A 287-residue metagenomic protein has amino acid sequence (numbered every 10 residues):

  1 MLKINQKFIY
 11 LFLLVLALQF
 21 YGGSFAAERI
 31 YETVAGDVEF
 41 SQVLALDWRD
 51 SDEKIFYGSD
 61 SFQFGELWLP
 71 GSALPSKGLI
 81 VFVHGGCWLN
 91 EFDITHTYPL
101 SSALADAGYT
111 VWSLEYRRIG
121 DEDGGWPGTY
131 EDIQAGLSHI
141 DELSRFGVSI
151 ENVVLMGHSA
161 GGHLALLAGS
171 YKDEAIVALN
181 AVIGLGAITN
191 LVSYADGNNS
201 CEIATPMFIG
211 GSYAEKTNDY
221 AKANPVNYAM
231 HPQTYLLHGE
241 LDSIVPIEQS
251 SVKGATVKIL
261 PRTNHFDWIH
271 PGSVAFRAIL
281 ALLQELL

Functional and structural regions predicted by a protein language model:
E28-A73: N-terminal cap/lid segment of alpha/beta-hydrolase-fold proteins
L44, S193-V226: Mobile cap/lid helix-loop segments that gate and shape the active-site cleft of serine hydrolases
A73-P75, I80-A103: Short, surface-exposed "cap/lid" segments of acyl-processing enzymes
E91-S101, W112-E151: Catalytic nucleophile-loop/oxyanion-hole region of alpha/beta-hydrolase and closely related hydrolase-like folds
S138-G197: Primarily recognizes the serine-hydrolase "nucleophile elbow" in alpha/beta-hydrolase and SGNH/GDSL folds
L236-H238, D242: Short beta-strand/loop motif that positions the catalytic acidic residue of the alpha/beta-hydrolase fold
S243-Q249: Conserved alpha/beta-hydrolase "acid-adjacent" motif
T263-S273: Catalytic histidine-centered segment of alpha/beta-hydrolase-like enzymes
